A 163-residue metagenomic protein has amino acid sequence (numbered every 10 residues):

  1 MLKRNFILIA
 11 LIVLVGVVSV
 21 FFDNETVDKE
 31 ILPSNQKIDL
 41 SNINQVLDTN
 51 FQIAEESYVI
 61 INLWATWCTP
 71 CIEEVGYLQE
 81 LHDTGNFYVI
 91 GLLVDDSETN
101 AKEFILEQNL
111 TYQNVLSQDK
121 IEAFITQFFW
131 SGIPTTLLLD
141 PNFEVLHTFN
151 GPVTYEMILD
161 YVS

Functional and structural regions predicted by a protein language model:
M1-I43: N-terminal targeting signals for export/organelle localization
Q36-V59, I125: A short beta-strand-turn-helix
I38-S41, T66, P141, E156: Structural detector for helix-capping/boundary residues
E56-V59, L63-W67, G132: Short pre-active-site segment immediately N-terminal to redox-active cysteine/selenocysteine motifs in thiol-based
L63-E80: Conserved redox-active cysteine motifs that mediate thiol-disulfide chemistry, especially di-cysteine Cys-X(1-2)-Cys
E73, Y88-K120: Conserved segment of the thioredoxin-like fold in thiol-based oxidoreductases
G76-E80, E103-F104, T126: A short acidic, amphipathic alpha-helical/loop segment
L106-L110, S117-S163: Thiol/disulfide oxidoreductase modules built on the thioredoxin-like
